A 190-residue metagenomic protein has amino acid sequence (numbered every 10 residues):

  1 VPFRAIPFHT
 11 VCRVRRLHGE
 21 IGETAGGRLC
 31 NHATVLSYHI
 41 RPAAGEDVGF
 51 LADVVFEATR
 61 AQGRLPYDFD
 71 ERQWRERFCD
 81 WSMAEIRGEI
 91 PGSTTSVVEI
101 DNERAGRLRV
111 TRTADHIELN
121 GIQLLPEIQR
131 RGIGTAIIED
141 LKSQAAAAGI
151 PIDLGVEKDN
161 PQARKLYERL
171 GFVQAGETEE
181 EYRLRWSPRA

Functional and structural regions predicted by a protein language model:
T24-G49, P188-A190: Conserved N-terminal entry element of GNAT/NAT acetyltransferase domains
F56-A84: Conserved GNAT-fold acetyl-CoA-binding loop/helix
V97, E103-T111, E118, Q123: Conserved beta-strand in the GNAT
R112, L125-R131, K158-D159: Active-site acidic-Proline motif in GNAT/NAT acetyltransferases
L124, R130-S143, K165-R169: Conserved acetyl-CoA-binding loop-helix of GNAT-fold acetyltransferases
A145-G155: Conserved GNAT acetyl-CoA-binding A-motif
L154-R164, E180-R189: Conserved beta-strand-loop-alpha-helix junction that forms the acyl-donor binding cleft
E168-E177: Conserved acetyl-CoA-binding loop of GNAT-fold acetyltransferases
